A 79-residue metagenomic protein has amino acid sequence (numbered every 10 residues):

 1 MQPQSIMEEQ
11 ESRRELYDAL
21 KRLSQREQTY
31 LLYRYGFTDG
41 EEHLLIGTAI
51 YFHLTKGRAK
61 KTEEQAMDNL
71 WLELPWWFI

Functional and structural regions predicted by a protein language model:
M1-I79: Transcription-machinery-associated regions
